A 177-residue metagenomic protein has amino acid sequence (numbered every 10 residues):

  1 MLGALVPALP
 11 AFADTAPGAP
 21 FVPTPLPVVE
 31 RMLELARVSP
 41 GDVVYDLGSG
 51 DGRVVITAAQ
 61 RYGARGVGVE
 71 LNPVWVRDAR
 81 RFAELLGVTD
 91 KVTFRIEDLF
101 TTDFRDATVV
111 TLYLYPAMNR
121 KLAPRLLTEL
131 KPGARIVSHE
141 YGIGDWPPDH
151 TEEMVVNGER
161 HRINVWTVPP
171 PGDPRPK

Functional and structural regions predicted by a protein language model:
M1-A8: Bacterial N-terminal signal peptides
L9-S39: Class I SAM-dependent transferase core
G41-G50: Conserved class I S-adenosyl-L-methionine
G52-I56: Glycine-rich SAM-binding Motif I of class I
R65-E70: Conserved SAM-binding motif I beta-strand of class I
P73-D106: S-adenosyl-L-methionine
R105-K121: A short SAM/SAH-binding and catalytic strip from SAM-dependent methyltransferases
A117-K177: C-terminal substrate-binding/active-site "lid" region of AdoMet-derived donor-dependent transferases
